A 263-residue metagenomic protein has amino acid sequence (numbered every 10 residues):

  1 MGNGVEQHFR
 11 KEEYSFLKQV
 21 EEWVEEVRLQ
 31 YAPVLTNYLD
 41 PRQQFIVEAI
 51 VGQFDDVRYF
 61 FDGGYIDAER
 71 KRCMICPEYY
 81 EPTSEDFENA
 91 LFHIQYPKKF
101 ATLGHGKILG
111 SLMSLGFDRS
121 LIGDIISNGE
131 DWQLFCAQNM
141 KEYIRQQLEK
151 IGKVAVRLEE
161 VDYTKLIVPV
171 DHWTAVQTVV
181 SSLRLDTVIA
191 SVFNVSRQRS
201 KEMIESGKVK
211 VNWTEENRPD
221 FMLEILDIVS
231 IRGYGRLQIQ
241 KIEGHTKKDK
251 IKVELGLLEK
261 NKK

Functional and structural regions predicted by a protein language model:
M1-D186, V192, E215, R236-K263: Ferredoxin-like alpha/beta domains used as RNA- or RNAP-binding modules
V176-I225: A basic, amphipathic helix-loop patch mediating RNA/tRNA/ribosome contacts
